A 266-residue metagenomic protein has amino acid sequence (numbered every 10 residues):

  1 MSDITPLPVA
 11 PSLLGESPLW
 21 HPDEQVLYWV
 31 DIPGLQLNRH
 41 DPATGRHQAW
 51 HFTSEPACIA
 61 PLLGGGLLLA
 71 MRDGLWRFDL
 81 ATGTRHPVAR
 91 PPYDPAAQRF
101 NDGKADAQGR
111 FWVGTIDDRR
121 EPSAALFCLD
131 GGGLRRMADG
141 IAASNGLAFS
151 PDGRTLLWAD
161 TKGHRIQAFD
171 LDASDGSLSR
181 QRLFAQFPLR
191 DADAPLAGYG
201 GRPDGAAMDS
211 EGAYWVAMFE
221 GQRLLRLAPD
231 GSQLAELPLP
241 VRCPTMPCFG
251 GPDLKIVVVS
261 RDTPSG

Functional and structural regions predicted by a protein language model:
D3-V9, G45-H51, H86-Y93, G133-D139 (+2 more regions): A short beta-strand motif characteristic of beta-propeller blades
V9-E24, T53-L68, D94-R110, A138-T155 (+2 more regions): Beta-rich, blade/repeat-based domains predominating in secreted/periplasmic proteins but also intracellular
H21-P22, L27-I32, L68-D73, V113-R120 (+3 more regions): Conserved beta-strand positions in repeat-built beta-propeller and related beta-rich domains
L27-H51, R72-L75: Beta-propeller domains
Q36-N38, G74-W76, A124-F127, R165-Q167 (+1 more regions): A short loop-to-beta-strand structural motif that recurs across blades of beta-propeller domains
P42, G64-G65, L80-A81, F127-G133 (+4 more regions): Flexible "stalk/tail and boundary" regions
T84-M137: Hydrophobic alpha-helical segments and helix pairs
F169-S177: Short loop/turn segments immediately following beta-strands, especially the blade-tip and inter-blade linker loops
